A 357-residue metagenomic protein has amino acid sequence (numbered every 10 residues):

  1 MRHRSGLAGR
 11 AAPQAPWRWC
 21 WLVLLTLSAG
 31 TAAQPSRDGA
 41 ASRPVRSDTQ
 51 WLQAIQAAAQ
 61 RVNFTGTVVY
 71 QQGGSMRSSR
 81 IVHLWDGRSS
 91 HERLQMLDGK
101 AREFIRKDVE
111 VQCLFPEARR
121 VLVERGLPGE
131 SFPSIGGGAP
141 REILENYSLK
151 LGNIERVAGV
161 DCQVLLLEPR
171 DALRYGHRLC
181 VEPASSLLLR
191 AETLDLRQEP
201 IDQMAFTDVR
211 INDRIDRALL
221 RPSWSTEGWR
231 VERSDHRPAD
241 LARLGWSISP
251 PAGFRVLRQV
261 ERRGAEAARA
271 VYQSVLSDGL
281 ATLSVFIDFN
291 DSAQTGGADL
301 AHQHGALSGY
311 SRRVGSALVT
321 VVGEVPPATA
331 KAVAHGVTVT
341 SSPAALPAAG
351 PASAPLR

Functional and structural regions predicted by a protein language model:
R2, Q34-R119, E145-T193: N-terminal mature ectodomain segment of secretory-pathway/periplasmic proteins
R4-C20: Bacterial N-terminal signal peptides that target proteins for export
C20-S28: Bacterial N-terminal signal peptides
C113-I135: Acidic/charged, solvent-exposed loop-and-adjacent secondary-structure segments enriched in E/D, K/R, S/T, and G/P
G137-L194, E199, E227-Q273: Extended beta-strand-rich segments in extracellular/periplasmic secretory proteins, especially within noncatalytic
S185-L187, L194, Q198-E199, M204-R217 (+1 more regions): Surface-exposed amphipathic alpha-helical segments
A205, R217-H236: Pro/Ala/Gly-rich low-complexity, hydrophilic intrinsically disordered segments
G228-G315, P327-A328, A332, P351-P355: Short, solvent-exposed recognition patches
